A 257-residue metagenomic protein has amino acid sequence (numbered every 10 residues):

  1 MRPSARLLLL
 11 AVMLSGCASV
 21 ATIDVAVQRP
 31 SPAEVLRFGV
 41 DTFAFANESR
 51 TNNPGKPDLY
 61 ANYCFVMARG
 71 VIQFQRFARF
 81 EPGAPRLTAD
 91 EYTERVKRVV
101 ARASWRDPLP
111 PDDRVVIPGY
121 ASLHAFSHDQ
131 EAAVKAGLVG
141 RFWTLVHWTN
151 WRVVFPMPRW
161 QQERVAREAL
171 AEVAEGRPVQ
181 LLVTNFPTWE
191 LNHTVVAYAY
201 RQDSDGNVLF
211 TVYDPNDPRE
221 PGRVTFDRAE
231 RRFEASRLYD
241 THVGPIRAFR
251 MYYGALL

Functional and structural regions predicted by a protein language model:
M1-L8: Bacterial N-terminal signal peptides that target proteins for export
S15-G16: C-terminal motif of bacterial Sec signal peptides marking the signal peptidase cleavage site
V20-A26, T188-N192, R201-L257: Cys-His-centered catalytic/binding microenvironment captured across papain-like cysteine peptidases and homologous
D24, F65, R69, W143 (+1 more regions): Generic detector of well-ordered alpha-helical segments enriched in charged/polar residues, highlighting helical
R29-W160: Cysteine-nucleophile protease catalytic domains, especially the papain-like/related folds used in DUB/UBL proteases
P158-Q202: Active-site-adjacent substructure of cysteine-protease-like catalytic cores
